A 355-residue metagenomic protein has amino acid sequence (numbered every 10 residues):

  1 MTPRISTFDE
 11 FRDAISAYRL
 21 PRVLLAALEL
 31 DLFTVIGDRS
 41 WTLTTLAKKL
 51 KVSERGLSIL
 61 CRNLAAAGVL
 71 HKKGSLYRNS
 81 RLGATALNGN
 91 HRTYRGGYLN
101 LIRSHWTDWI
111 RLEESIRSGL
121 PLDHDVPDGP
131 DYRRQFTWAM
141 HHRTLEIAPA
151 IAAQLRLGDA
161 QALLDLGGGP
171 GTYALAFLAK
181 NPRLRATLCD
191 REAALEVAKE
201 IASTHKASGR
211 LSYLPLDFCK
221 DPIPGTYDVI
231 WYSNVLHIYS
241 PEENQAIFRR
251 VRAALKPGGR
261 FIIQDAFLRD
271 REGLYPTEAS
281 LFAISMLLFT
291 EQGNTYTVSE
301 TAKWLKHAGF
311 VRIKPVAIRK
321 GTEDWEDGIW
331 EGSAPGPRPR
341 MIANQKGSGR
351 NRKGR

Functional and structural regions predicted by a protein language model:
M1-A66, H71-K72, L157, L166-N344 (+1 more regions): Alpha-helical subdomain
T2, F8-L30, T34-S40, K48-K49 (+1 more regions): Conserved Class I S-adenosyl-L-methionine-dependent methyltransferase catalytic core
Q345-K346, R350: Charged/polar low-complexity intrinsically disordered segments
